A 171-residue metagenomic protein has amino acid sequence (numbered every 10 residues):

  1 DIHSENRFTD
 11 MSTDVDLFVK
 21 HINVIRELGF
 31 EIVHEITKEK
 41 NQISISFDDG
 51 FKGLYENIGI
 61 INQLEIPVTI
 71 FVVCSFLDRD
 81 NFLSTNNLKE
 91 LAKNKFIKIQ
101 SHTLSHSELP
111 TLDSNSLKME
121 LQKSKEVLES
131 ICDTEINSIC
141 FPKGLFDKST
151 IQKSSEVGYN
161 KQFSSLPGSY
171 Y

Functional and structural regions predicted by a protein language model:
D1-I43: N-terminal pre-catalytic segment of deacetylase/amide-hydrolase enzymes
D1-S4, F8, K40-I43, N62-T150: Metal-dependent polysaccharide deacetylase catalytic core of the NodB/CE4 family, i.e., the active-site-bearing domain
D48-G50: Noncatalytic alpha-helical scaffolds and linker/capping helices
E56-N57: Membrane-embedded segments
F71, Q162-S164: Short beta-strand and adjacent tight-turn residues that come in two discontinuous sequence segments and form the edges
K143, S165-P167: Short secondary-structure boundary segments
